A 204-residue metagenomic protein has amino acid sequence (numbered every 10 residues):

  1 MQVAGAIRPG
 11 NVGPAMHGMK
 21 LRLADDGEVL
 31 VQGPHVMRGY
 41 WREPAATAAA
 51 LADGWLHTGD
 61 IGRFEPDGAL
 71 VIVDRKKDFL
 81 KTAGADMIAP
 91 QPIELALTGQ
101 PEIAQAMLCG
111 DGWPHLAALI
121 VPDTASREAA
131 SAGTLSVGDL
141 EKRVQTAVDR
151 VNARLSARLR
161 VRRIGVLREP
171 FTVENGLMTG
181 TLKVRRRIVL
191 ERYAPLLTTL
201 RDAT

Functional and structural regions predicted by a protein language model:
M1-A4, M16-G18, W113-H115: Conserved A3 ("GATE") glycine/threonine-rich loop of ANL adenylate-forming enzymes
M1-G10, E43-A46, T124-A125: Active-site loops of AMP-binding adenylate-forming
A4, A15, E43, A50 (+6 more regions): Generic, well-ordered alpha-helical scaffold segments in large soluble proteins
A15-T82: Conserved ATP-binding/catalytic segment of the ANL
V36, A69-T98, S126-G138, A157-V161 (+2 more regions): Adenylate-forming
I61, G99-A125: C-terminal boundary motif of the adenylate-forming
L80, Q105-M107, P114, R150-T204: Conserved C-terminal "lid"/linker of ANL adenylate-forming enzymes
L116, P122-L155, R168: Alpha-helical "lid/cap" subdomains adjacent to substrate-binding clefts that gate access and reposition the ligand
